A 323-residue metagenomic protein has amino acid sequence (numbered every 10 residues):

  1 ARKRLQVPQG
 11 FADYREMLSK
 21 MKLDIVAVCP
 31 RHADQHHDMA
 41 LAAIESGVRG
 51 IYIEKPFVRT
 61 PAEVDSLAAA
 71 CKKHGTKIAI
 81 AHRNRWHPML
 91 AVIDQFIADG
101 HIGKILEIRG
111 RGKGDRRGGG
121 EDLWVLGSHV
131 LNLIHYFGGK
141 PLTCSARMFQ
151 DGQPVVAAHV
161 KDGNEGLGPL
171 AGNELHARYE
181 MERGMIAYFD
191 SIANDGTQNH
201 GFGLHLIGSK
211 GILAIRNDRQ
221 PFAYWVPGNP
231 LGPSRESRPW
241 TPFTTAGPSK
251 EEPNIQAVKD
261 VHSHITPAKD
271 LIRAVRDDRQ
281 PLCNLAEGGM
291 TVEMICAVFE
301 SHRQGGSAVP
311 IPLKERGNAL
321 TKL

Functional and structural regions predicted by a protein language model:
A1-V7, A70-C71: Short, conserved SAM-binding/catalytic segment of Class I S-adenosyl-L-methionine-dependent methyltransferases
V7, L23-V26, I102-I105: Local beta-strand N-terminus motif with an aromatic residue
V7-D13: Conserved SAM-binding strand-loop segment of SAM-dependent methyltransferases
K20, D24-I25, H37-R85, G100: Beta-strand-loop-alpha-helix segment that lines the small-molecule cofactor/substrate pocket of alpha/beta enzymes
K22, P30-H32, S191: Short glycine-/small-residue-rich Rossmann-like dinucleotide-binding loops
I25-P30, D65, K73, Q256 (+1 more regions): C-terminal helix-rich "cap/oligomerization" subdomain common to oxidoreductases
K77-A79, N84-L170, G305: Predominantly a Rossmann-like dinucleotide-binding segment in NAD(P)-dependent oxidoreductases
S128-N229, I265-P281, C296-V298, P310-L323: Contiguous beta-strand/loop segments that form the cofactor/metal-binding neighborhood of enzyme cores
